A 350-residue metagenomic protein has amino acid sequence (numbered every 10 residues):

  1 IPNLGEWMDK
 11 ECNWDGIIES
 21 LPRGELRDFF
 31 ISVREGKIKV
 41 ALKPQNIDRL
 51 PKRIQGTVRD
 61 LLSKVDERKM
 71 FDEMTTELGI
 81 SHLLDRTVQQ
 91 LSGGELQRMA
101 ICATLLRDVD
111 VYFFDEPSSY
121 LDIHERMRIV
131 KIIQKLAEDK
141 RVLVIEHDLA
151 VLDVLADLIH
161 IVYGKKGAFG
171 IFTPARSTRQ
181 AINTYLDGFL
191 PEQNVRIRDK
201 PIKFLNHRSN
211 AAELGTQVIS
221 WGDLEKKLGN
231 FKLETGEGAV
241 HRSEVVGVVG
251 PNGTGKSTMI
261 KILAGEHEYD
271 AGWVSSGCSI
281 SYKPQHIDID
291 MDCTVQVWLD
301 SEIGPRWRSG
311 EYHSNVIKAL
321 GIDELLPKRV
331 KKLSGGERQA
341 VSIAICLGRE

Functional and structural regions predicted by a protein language model:
I1, V249-P251: The feature captures the beta-strand-to-loop junction immediately N-terminal to the Walker
P2, A264: Helix-to-loop junction immediately C-terminal to a conserved catalytic motif
M8-L96, R107, G215, S220-D223 (+2 more regions): ABC-family P-loop ATPase nucleotide-binding domains
G36, I132-V144, A168, E350: Conserved catalytic loops of ABC-family nucleotide-binding domains
T87, F114-P117, H124: Walker B catalytic motif
A100-I101, I129, I343: Hydrophobic anchor residue at the start of the ABC signature
L158-K200: Conserved beta-strand-loop-alpha-helix hinge in the C-terminal portion of ABC ATPase nucleotide-binding domains
